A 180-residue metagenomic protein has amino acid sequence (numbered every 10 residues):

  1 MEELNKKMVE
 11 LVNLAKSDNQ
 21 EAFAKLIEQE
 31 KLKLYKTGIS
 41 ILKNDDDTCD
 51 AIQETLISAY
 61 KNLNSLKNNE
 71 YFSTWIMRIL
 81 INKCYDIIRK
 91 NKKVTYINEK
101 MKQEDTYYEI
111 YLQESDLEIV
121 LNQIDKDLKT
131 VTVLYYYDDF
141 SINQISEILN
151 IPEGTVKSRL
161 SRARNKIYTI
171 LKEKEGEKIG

Functional and structural regions predicted by a protein language model:
M1-E2, K16-K25, Y35-E54, E153 (+1 more regions): Short, charged helix-capping/linker segments at alpha-helix termini
M1-K6, L14, T95, E118 (+2 more regions): C-terminal edge and immediately downstream basic/flexible tail or linker adjoining helix-turn-helix-like DNA-binding
L4-M8, D86, K93-N122, S141: Internal acidic/polar
K16, K43, L56-Y71, N91: Sigma70-family region 2
Q29-L32, S40-I41, V133-F140: Short helix-capping/turn signature of helix-turn-helix
K36, D50-I57, E70-N82: Structural recognition of an alpha-helix C-terminal capping motif at a helix-to-coil junction
N64-K67, R78-N98, R162: Arg/Lys-rich amphipathic alpha helix in sigma70-family domain 2
N122-T130, D138-T155, K166-T169: Helix-turn-helix DNA-binding module
